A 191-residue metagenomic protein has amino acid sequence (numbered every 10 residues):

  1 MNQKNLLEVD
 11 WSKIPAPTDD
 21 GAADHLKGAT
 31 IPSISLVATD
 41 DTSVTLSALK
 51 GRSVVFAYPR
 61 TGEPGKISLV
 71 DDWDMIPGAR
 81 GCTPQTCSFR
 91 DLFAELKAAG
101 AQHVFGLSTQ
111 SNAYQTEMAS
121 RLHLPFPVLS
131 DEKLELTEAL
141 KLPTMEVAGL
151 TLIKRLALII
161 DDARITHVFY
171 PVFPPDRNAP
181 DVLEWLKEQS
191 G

Functional and structural regions predicted by a protein language model:
M1-G191: Chalcogenol-based redox active-site neighborhoods
